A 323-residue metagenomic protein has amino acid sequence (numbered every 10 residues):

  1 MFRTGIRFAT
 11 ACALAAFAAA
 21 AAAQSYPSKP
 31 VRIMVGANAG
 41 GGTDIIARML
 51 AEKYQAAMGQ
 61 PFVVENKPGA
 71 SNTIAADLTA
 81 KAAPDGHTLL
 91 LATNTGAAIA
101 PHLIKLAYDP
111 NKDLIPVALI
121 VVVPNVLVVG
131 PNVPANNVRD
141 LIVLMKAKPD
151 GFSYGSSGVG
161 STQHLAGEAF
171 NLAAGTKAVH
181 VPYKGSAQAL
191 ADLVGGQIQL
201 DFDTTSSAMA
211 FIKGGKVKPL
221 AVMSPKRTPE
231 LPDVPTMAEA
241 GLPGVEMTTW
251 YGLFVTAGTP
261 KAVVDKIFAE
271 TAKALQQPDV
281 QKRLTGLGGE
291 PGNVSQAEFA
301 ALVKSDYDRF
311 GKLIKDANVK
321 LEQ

Functional and structural regions predicted by a protein language model:
M1-C12: Bacterial N-terminal signal peptides that target proteins for export
A18-A22: N-terminal signal peptide c-region/cleavage motif recognized by signal peptidases
A23-D113, G151, G175-T204, F211 (+2 more regions): N-terminal (or domain-start) structured segment
S28-P30, T176, K213, E239 (+1 more regions): An extracytoplasmic/periplasmic, membrane-proximal ligand-sensing/linker region
R32, E52-Q55, D77-A80, I104 (+7 more regions): Solvent-exposed, non-membrane alpha-helical residues enriched in polar/charged side chains
L78-H87, N94, P101-Q188, M237 (+1 more regions): Hinge/capping helix and adjacent helix->loop/strand transition within the periplasmic-binding protein
D109-L119, G155, K177-V181, Q199-L200 (+2 more regions): Short beta-strand->loop
